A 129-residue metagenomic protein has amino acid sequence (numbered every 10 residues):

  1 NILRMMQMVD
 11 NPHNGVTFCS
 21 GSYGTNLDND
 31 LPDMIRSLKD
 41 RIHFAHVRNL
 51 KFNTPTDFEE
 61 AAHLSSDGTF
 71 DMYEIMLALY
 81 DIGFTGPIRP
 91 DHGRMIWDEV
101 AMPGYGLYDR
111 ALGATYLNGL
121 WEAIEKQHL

Functional and structural regions predicted by a protein language model:
N1-L129: Histidine-acidic metal/acid-base catalytic patches
